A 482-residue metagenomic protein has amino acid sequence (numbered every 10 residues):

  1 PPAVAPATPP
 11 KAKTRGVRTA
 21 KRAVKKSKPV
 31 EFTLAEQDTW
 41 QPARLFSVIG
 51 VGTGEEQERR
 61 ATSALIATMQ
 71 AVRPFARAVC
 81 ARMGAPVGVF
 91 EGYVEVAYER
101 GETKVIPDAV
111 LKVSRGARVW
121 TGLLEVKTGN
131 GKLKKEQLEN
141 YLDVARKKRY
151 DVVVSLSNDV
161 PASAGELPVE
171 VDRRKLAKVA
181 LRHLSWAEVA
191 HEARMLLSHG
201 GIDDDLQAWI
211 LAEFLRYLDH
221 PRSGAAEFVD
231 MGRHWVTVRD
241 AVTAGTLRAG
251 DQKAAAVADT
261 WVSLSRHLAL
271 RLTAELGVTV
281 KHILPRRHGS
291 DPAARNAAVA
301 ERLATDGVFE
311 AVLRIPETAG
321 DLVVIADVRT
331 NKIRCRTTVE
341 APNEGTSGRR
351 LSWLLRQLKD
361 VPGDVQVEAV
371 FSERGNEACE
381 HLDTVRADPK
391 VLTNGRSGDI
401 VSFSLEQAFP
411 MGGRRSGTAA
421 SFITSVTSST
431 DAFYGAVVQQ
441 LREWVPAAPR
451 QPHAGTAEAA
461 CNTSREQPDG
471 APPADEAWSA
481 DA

Functional and structural regions predicted by a protein language model:
P1-A482: Charged, terminal alpha-helix-loop-beta segments that serve as non-catalytic nucleic-acid engagement and/or assembly
